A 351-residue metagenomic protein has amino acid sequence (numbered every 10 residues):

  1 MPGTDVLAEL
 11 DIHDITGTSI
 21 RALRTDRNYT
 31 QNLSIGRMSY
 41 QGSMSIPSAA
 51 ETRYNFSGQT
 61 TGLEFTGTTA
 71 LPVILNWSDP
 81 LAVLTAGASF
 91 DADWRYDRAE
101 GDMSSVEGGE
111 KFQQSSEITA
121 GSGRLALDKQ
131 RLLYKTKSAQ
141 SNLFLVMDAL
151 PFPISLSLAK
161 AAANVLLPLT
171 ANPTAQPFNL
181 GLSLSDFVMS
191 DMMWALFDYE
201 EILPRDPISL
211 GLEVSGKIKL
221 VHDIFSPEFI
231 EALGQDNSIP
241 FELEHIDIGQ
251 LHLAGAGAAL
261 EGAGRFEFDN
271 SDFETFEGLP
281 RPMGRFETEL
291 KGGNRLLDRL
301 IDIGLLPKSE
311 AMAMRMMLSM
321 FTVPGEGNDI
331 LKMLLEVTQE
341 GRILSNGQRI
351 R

Functional and structural regions predicted by a protein language model:
M1-R351: Glycine-rich, small/hydroxylated-residue low-complexity segments
